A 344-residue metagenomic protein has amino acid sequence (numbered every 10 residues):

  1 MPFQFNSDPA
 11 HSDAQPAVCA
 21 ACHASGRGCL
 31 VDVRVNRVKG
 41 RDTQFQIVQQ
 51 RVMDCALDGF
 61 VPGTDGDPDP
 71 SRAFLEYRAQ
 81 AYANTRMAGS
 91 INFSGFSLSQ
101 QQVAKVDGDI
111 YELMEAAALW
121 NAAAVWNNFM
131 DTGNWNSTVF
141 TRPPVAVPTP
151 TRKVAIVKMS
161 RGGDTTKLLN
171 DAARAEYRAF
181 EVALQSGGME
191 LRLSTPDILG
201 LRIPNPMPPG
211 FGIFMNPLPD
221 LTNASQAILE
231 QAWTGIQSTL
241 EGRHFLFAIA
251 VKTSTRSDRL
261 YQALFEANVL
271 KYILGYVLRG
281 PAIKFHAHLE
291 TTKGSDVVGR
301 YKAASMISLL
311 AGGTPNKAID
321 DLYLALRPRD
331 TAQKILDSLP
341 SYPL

Functional and structural regions predicted by a protein language model:
M1-D109, L113-F140, D258, G275-L344: C-terminal tail/extension regions appended to the core domain(s) of diverse proteins
S94-D220: Acidic-basic catalytic patches of nuclease active cores, encompassing PD-(D/E)XK and other metal-cofactor nuclease
I110-A116, A263-L270: Well-ordered, non-membrane alpha-helical segments in soluble/globular domains
W126-N128, P206-P208, T234-T239, L270-G280: Alpha-helix termini
I198, F247-V251: Conserved catalytic cores of phosphodiester-cleaving nucleases, focusing on short active-site segments
I198-I203, L264-L274: Short, well-ordered amphipathic alpha-helices
R202-A224, E230-F247: Active-site beta-strand-loop-beta-strand hairpin of nuclease catalytic cores that positions key catalytic residues
P208-G212, S254-E266, D296-G299: Active-site-adjacent loop/helix micro-motif of nuclease/hydrolase catalytic cores
